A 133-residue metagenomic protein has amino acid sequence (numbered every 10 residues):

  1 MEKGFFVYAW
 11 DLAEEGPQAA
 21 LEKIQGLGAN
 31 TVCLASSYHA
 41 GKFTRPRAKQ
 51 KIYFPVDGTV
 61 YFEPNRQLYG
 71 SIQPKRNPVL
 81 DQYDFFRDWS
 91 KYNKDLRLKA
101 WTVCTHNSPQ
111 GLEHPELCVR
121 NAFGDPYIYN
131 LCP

Functional and structural regions predicted by a protein language model:
K3-Y8, Y69-K91, A100-P133: Active-site-adjacent "subsite" loops/lids of carbohydrate-active enzymes
F6-Q18, L34-R45, P78-Y83, H106-P109: Acidic-and-aromatic substrate-binding clefts and catalytic sites of carbohydrate-active enzymes
D11-G26, P133: Short, acidic/polar
A19-A20, R47-K49, E113-E116: Short, glycine/charged-enriched secondary-structure capping and boundary segments
K23, R45, D57-G58, R120-A122: Mature catalytic domains of secreted/periplasmic carbohydrate-active enzymes
I24, V32, N93, L98: Conserved, mostly hydrophobic/aromatic
A29-L80: Aromatic-lined carbohydrate-binding/catalytic grooves of carbohydrate-active enzymes
